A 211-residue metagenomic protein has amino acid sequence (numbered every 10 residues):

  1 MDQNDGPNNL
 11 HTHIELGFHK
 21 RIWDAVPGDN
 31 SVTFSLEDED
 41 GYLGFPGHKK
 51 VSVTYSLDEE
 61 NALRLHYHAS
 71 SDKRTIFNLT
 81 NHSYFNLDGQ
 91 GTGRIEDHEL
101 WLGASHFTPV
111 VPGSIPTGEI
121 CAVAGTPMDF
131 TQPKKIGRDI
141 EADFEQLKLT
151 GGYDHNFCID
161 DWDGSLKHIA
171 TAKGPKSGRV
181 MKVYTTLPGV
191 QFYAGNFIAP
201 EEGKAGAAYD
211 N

Functional and structural regions predicted by a protein language model:
M1-N211: An exposed, glycine/acidic-rich loop-and-rim segment of catalytic or binding clefts
